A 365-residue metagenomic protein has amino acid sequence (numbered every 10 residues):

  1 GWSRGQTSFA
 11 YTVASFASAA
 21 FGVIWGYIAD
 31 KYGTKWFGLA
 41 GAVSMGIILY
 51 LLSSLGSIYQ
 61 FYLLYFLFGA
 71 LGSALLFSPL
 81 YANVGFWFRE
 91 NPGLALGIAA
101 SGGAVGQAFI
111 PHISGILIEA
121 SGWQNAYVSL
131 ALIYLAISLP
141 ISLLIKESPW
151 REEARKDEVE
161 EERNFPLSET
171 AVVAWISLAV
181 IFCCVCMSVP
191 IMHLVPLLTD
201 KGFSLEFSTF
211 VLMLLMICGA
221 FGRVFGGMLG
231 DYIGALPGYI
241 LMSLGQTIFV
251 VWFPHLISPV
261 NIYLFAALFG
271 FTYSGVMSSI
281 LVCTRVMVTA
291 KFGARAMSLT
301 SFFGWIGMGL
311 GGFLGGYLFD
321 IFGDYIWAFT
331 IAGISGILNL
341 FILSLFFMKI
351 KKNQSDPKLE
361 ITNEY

Functional and structural regions predicted by a protein language model:
I28-A29, F109-S121, A126, L198-T199 (+2 more regions): Interfacial helix-cap and linker-helix signal at transmembrane-aqueous boundaries of multi-pass secondary transporters
V43-G56, G245-I257: C-terminal ends and interior cores of transmembrane alpha-helices in multi-pass membrane transporters/permeases
I48, Q60-L75, I181, N261-G275: Hydrophobic core of transmembrane alpha-helices in multi-pass small-molecule transporters, especially MFS/SLC-type
A74-F88, G275-V288: Intracellular juxtamembrane helix-capping segments at the cytosolic ends of symmetry-related transmembrane helices
A99-E147: Helix-loop-helix hairpin linking two adjacent transmembrane segments in secondary transporters
Q107, M287-D324, A332: A late C-terminal transmembrane helix in Major Facilitator Superfamily
T170-M228: Extracytoplasmic gate region of multi-pass secondary transporters
M213-G219, F225, G230-C283: C-terminal transmembrane helical hairpin of 12-TM major facilitator-type secondary transporters
